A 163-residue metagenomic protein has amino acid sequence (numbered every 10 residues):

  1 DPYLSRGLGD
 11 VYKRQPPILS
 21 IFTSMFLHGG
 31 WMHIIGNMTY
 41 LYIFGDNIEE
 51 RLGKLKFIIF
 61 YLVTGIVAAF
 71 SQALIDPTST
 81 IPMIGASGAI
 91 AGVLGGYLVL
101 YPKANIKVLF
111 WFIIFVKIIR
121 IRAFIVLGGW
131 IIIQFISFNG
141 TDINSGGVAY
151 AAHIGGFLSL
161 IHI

Functional and structural regions predicted by a protein language model:
D1-Y12, H162: Single conserved hydrophobic/aromatic residue that forms the stacking wall/gate of nucleotide- or nucleobase-binding
S5, N105, F115, F124-I125 (+1 more regions): C-terminal transmembrane module of polytopic alpha-helical membrane proteins
G7-L8, I18, I90: Activation loop
K13-R14, I119-R120: Helix-boundary and loop/linker segments of multi-pass membrane transporters
Q15-L19, T23, V63, I125-G128 (+1 more regions): Alpha-helical membrane-protein architecture signal
T23-Y101, T141-G155: Transmembrane helix-loop-helix
F26, F110, W130-I136: Hydrophobic aliphatic residues
P102-F112: Juxtamembrane/interfacial segments flanking transmembrane helices
